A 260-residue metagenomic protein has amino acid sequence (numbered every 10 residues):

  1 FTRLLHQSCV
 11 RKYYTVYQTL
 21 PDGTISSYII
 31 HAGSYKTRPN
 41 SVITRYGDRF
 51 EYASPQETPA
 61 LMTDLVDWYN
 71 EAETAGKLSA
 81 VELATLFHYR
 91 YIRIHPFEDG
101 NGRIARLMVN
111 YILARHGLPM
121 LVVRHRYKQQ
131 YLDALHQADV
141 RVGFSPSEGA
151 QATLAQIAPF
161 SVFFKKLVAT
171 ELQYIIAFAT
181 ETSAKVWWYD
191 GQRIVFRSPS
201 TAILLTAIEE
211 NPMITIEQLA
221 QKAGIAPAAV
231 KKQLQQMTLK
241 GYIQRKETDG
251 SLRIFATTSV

Functional and structural regions predicted by a protein language model:
F1-D99, R103-V260: FIC/Doc superfamily catalytic core
